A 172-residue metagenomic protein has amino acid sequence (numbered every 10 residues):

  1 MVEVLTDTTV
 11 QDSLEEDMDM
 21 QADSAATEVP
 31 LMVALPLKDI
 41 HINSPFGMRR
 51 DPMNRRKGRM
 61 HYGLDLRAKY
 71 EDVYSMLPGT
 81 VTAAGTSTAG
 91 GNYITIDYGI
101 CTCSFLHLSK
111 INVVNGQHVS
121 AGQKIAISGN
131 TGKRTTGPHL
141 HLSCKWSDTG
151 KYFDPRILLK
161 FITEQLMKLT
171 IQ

Functional and structural regions predicted by a protein language model:
V2-N92, A121, K168: Surface-exposed, glycine-biased beta-strand/turn segments
P45, A84-G85, L108-I111, S128-T131: Residue-level recognition of beta-strand microenvironments
L77-P78, S104-K110: Short, solvent-exposed beta-edge and connector elements
T82, V114-N115, A121-Q123, S143-Q172: Acidic, glycine-rich catalytic/binding loops that coordinate metals and/or anionic ligands
T88-T95, P138-L140: Short aromatic-glycine-enriched beta-strand elements
N92-F105: Short beta-strand-turn/beta-hairpin segments enriched in glycine/proline and small hydrophobics that form edge-strand
Y93-I96, S120-R134: Short hydrophobic beta/alpha edge segments that flank linear recognition/processing sites
